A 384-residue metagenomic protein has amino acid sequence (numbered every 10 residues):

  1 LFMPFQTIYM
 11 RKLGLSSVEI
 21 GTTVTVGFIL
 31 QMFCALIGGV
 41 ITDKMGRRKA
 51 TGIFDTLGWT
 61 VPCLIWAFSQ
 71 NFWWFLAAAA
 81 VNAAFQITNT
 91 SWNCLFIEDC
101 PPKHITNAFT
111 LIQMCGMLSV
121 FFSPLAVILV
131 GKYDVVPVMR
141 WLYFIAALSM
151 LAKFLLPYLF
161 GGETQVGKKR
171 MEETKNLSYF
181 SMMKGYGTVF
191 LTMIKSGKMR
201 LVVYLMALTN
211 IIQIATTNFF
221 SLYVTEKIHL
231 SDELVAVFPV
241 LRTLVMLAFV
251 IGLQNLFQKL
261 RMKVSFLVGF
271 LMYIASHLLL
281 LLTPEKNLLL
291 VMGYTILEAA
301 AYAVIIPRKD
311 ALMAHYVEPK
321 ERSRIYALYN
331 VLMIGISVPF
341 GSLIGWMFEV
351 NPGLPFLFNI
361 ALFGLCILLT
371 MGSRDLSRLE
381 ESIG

Functional and structural regions predicted by a protein language model:
L1-M32, K198-P239: Helix-loop boundary and gating motifs at the non-cytosolic
C34-G46, G131, F249-M262, F348: Helix-to-loop junctions at the C-terminal end of transmembrane segments in multipass secondary transporters
K49-L64, V264-L279: Structural signature of the two symmetry-related core transmembrane helices
P62, W73-I87, L289-V304: Hydrophobic core of transmembrane alpha-helices in multi-pass small-molecule transporters, especially MFS/SLC-type
A80-M114: Cytoplasmic helix-loop-helix junction between adjacent transmembrane helices in 12-TM secondary transporters
F109-V127, N330-F340: Glycine-rich segments within core transmembrane alpha-helices of 12-TM secondary carriers
A147-R170, L369-R374: C-terminal membrane-cytosol helix-exit motif in multi-pass small-molecule transporters
E163-V202, G384: Juxtamembrane intracellular "pre-TM" segments in multi-pass secondary transporters
